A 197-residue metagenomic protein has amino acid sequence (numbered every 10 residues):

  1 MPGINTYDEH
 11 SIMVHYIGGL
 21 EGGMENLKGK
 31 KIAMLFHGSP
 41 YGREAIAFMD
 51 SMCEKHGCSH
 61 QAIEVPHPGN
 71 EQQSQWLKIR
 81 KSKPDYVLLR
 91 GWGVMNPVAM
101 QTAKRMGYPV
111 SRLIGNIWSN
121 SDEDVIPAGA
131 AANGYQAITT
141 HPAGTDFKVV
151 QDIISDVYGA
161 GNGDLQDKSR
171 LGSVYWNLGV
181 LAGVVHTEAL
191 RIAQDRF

Functional and structural regions predicted by a protein language model:
M1-G107, G144-Q151: Extracellular/periplasmic Venus flytrap/periplasmic-binding protein
G3, Y7, A103-G183: Extracellular/periplasmic periplasmic-binding protein-like sensory domains
I17-G22, S155-G163, A193: Short regulatory "switch" loops immediately downstream of catalytic or recognition motifs within protein catalytic
E25-M34, L165-N177, D195-F197: Surface-exposed patches in mature extracellular/periplasmic domains of secreted proteins
M49-S51, V174-G179, A189: Charge-patterned, long linear interaction tracts outside catalytic cores
G183-F197: Extracellular/periplasmic bilobal clamshell ligand-binding domains
